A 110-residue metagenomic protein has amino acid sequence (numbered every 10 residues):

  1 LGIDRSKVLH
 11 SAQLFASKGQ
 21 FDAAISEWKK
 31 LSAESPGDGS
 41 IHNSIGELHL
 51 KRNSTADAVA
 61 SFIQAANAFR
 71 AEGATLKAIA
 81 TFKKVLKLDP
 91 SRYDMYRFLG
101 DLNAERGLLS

Functional and structural regions predicted by a protein language model:
L1-S110: Repeat-based scaffolding regions
